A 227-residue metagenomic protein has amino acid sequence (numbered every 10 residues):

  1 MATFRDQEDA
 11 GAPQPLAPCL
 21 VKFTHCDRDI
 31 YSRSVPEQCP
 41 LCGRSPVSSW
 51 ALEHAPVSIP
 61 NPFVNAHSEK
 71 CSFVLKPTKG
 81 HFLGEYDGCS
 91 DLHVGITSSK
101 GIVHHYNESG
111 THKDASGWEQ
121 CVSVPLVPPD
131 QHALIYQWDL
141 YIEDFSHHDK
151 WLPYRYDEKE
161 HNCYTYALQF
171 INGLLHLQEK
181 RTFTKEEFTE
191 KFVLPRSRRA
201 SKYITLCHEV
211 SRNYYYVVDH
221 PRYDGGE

Functional and structural regions predicted by a protein language model:
A2-C26, S32-S45, S49, H147-E227: Activation targets extended, charge/polar-rich intrinsically disordered C-terminal tails
Q14-L16, S68-K70, L140-H147: Short amphipathic alpha-helical segments, especially helix-boundary/capping motifs
H25, P56, A66-D130: Glycine-rich catalytic cores of cysteine/serine-nucleophile enzymes that process amide/ester linkages in cell-envelope
P40-L75: Disordered, polybasic Ser/Thr-rich segments at the N-terminal boundary of pleckstrin homology
A51-H54, N107, E179: Short linear functional motifs in flexible/disordered or boundary regions
V64, E85, P153, D157: Short, charged/polar micro-motifs that form catalytic or ligand-binding hotspots
V94, I102, Y141-D144, Q169-G173: Alpha-helical recognition domains of nuclear gene-regulatory proteins
C121-A167: Aromatic/basic micro-patches that form nucleic-acid/chromatin recognition or nuclease catalytic surfaces
